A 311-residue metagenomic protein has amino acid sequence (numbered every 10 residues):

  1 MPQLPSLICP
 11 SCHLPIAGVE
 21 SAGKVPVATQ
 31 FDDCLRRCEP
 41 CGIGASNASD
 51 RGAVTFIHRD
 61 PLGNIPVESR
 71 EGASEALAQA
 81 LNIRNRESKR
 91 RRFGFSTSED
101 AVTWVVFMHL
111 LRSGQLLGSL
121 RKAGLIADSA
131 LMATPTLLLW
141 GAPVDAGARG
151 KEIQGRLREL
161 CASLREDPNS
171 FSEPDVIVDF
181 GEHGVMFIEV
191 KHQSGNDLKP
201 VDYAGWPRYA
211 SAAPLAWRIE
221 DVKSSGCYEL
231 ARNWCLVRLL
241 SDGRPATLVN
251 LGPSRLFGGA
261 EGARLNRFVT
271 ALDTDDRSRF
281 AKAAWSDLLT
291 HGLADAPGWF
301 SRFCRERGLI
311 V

Functional and structural regions predicted by a protein language model:
M1, A231-V311: Non-catalytic C-terminal interaction segments of nucleic acid-processing enzymes
M1-A142: Nuclease-adjacent, charged terminal/linker segments that flank catalytic cores
E20-G23, S129-H183: Active-site metal-binding core of divalent-cation-utilizing nuclease and nuclease-like domains
G42, M108-L110, V178-E182, K191-S194 (+1 more regions): Short, flexible loop/turn elements at secondary-structure junctions
S98-V102, N169, V222-L230: Phosphate/oxyanion-binding active-site loops and adjacent basic polyanion-contact surfaces
F107, G118-S119, L198-P200, F257-R267: A short acidic (Asp/Glu
V178-F187, G195, R238-R244: Active-site beta-strand-loop-beta-strand hairpin of nuclease catalytic cores that positions key catalytic residues
D197-L251: Acidic, metal/cofactor-coordinating or nucleic-acid-engaging core segments within structured domains
